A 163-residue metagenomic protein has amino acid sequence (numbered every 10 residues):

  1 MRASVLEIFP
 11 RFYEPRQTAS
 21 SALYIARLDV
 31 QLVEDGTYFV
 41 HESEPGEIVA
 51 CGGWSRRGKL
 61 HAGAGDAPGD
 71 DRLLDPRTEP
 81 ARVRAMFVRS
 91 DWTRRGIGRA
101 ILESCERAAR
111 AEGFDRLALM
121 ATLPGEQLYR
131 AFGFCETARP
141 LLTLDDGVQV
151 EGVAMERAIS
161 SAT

Functional and structural regions predicted by a protein language model:
R2-L28: Conserved GNAT-fold acetyl-CoA-binding loop/helix
F12, D35, E47-T93, A108 (+1 more regions): Conserved acyl-donor/pantetheine-binding loop and adjacent beta-alpha core of acyl/acetyltransferases and related
T37-V40: Hydrophobic beta-strand residues of extracellular immunoglobulin-like
E42-E44, R157-A158: Active-site beta-strand termini and strand-to-loop segments that position acidic
W92, G96-S104: Conserved acetyl-CoA pyrophosphate-binding loop and the N-cap/start of the following alpha-helix in GNAT-like
R95, E112-D115: Short coil/turn segments at alpha/beta junctions that flank glycine-rich nucleotide-binding fingerprints
D115, M120-E126, F132, A138-T163: C-terminal "cap" of GNAT-fold acetyltransferases
